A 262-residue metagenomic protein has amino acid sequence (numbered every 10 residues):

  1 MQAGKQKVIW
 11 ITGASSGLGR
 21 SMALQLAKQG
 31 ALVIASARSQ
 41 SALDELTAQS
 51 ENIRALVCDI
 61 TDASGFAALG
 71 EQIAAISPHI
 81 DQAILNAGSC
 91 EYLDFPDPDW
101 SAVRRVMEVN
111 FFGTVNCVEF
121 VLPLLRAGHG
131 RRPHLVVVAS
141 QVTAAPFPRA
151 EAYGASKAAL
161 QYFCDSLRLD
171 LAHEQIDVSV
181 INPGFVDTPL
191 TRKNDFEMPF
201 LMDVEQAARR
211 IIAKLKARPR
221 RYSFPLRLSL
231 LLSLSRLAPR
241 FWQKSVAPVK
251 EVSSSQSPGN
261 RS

Functional and structural regions predicted by a protein language model:
S15-S16: Conserved glycine-rich cofactor-binding loop
Q29-E45: Conserved glycine-rich Rossmann-like NAD(P)H-binding loop of the short-chain dehydrogenase/reductase
C58-A68, W100: The beta1-alpha1 cofactor-binding region of Rossmann-like NAD(H)/NADP(H)-dependent oxidoreductases
D94-F95, D99-R105: Substrate-binding pocket helix/loop in short-chain dehydrogenase/reductase
V118, S156: Active-site helix of classical SDR
S140: Residue(s) in the substrate-gating loop at a strand-loop-helix junction that position the organic substrate next
V180, F196-L231: C-terminal helical subdomain
